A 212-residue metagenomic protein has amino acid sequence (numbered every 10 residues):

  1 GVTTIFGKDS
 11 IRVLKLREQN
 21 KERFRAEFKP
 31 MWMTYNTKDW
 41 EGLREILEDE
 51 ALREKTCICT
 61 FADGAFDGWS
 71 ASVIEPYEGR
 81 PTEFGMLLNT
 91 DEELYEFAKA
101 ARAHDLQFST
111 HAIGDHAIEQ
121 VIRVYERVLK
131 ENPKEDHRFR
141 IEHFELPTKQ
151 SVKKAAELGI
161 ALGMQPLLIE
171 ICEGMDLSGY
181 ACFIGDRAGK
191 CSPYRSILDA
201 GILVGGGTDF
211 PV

Functional and structural regions predicted by a protein language model:
T3-T4: Short acidic/polar active-site loop segments enriched in Thr and Asp
D9-E119, R123, K154-L167: Metal-coordinating catalytic core of metallo-dependent amide/deamination hydrolases
K15, I118-E126, E173-S178, F210-V212: Histidine/acidic-residue-rich catalytic or RNA/ligand-binding cores of hydrolases and nuclease-related proteins
N20-F24, V128-D136: Short helix-capping segments at alpha-helix termini
T34-K38, E142-S151: Short, conserved secondary-structure transition motifs
G85-L88, S109-I113, E142, L146 (+1 more regions): Alpha-helix capping and helix-loop boundary segments enriched in small/acidic/polar residues
A101, D105, Y125-N132, L198-V204: Alpha-helix capping/termination and helix-coil
L146-V212: Active-site-adjacent C-terminal substructures of enzyme catalytic domains
